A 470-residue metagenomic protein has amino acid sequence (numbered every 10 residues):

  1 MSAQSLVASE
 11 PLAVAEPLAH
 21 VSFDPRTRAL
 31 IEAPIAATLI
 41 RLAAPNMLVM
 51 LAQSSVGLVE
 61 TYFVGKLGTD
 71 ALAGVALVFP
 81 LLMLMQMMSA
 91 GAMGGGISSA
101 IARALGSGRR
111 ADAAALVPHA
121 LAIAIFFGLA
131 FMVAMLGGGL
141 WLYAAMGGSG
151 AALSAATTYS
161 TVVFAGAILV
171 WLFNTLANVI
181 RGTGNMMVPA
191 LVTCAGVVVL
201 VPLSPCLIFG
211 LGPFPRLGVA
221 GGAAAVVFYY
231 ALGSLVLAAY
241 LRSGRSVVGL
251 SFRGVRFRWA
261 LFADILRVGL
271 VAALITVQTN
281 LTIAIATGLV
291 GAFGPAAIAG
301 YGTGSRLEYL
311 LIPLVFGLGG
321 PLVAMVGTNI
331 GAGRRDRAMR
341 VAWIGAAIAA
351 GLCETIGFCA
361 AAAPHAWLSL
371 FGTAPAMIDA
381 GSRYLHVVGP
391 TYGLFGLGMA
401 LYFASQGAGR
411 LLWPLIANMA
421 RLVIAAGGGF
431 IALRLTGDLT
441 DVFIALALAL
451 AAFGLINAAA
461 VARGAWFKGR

Functional and structural regions predicted by a protein language model:
M1-A43, I101-I168, V199-C206, F214-L270 (+2 more regions): Short alpha-helical transmembrane segments in multi-pass integral membrane proteins
A37, A52-Q53, A90, F131 (+8 more regions): Alpha-helical transmembrane segments of multi-pass membrane transport proteins
I40-E60, V162, G196, Y229-G233 (+4 more regions): Transmembrane helical elements of multi-pass membrane transporters/channels
M47, L51-A73, Y143-G150, C206-L217 (+4 more regions): Helix-terminus/linker motif at the lipid-water interface of multi-pass membrane proteins
L58-Y62, L84, W141, T175-V179 (+8 more regions): Alpha-helical transmembrane segments of multipass membrane proteins
T69-P80, T157-S160, A223, P295-L310 (+2 more regions): Small-residue hotspots at the loop-to-helix junctions and early N-terminal turns of transmembrane alpha-helices
L72-V133, V170-P189, G300-A362, F395-A417: Small-residue-rich hydrophobic transmembrane alpha-helices
G94, V163-R181, P189-V197, G222-L237 (+4 more regions): Short runs within selected transmembrane alpha-helices of multi-pass transporters and secretion channels
